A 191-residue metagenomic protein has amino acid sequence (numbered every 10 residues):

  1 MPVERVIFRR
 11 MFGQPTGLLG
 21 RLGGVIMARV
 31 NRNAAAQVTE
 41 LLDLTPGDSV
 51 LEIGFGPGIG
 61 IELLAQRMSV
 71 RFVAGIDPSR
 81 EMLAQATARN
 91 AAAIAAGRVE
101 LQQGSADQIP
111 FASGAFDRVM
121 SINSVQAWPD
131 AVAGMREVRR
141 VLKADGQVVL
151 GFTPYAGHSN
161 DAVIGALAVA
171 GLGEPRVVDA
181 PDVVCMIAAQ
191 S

Functional and structural regions predicted by a protein language model:
M1-L19: N-terminal, positively charged/glycine-rich alpha-helical extensions of SAM-dependent methyltransferases
R29-D48: Conserved alpha-helix/loop element of class I SAM-dependent methyltransferases that forms part of the SAM/SAH-binding
S49-Q108: Class I SAM-dependent methyltransferase SAM/SAH-binding core
D107-V119: A short acidic, Gly/Pro-enriched loop at the edge of an enzyme's catalytic core that lines a small-molecule cofactor
R118-A131, P154: A short SAM/SAH-binding and catalytic strip from SAM-dependent methyltransferases
V132-A144: A short glycine-rich, Lys/Arg-flanked "PGG" loop and its adjoining helix->strand segment in the class I
D145-F152: Conserved beta-strand signature within the Rossmann-like core of class I S-adenosyl-L-methionine
G171, P175, D179-S191: Core SAM-dependent methyltransferase catalytic element
